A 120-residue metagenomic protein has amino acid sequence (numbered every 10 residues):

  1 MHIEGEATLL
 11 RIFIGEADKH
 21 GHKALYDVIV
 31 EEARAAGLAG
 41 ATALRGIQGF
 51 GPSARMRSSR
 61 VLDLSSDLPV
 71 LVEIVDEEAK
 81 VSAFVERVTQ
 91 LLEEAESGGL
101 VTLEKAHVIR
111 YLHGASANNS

Functional and structural regions predicted by a protein language model:
M1-S120: Positively charged, small/polar-rich N-terminal and surface patches that mediate targeting and assembly and bind
